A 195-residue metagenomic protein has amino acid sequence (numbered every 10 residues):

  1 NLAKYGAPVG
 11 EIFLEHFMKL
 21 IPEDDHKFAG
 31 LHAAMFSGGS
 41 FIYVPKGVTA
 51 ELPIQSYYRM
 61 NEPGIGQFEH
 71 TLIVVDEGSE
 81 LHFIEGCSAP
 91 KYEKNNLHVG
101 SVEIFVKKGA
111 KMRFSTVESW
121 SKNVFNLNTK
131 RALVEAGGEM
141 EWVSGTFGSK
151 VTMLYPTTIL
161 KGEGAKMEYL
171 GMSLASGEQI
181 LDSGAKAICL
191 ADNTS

Functional and structural regions predicted by a protein language model:
L2-S195: Conserved beta-strand/loop scaffold segments within soluble protein domains that form the structured core and edges
